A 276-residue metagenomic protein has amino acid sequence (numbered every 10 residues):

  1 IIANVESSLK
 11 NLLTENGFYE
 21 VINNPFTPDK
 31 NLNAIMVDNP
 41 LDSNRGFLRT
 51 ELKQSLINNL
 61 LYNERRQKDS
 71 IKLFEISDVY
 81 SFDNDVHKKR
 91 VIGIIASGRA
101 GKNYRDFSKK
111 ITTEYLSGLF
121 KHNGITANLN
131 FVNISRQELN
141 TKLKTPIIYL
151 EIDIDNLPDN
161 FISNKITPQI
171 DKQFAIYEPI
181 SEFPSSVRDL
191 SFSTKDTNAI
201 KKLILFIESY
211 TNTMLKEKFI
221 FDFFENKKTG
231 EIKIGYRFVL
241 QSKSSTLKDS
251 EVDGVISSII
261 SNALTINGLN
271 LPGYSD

Functional and structural regions predicted by a protein language model:
I1, F107-D276: A carboxyl-terminal module marker
I1-F74, A175, V239-Q241, E251-D276: Extended, well-folded interaction surfaces typified by the phenylalanyl-tRNA synthetase beta subunit core
S7, E15, N31, K68-S70 (+4 more regions): Short flexible coil/turn linkers enriched for glycine and charged/polar residues that connect secondary-structure
E20, P28-L32, F82-D83, A100-N103 (+2 more regions): Flexible loop/turn segments at secondary-structure boundaries
N23, D78, I220-F223: Hydrophobic/anchoring residues in structured secondary elements
N39-L41, D78, I94-G98, I152-I154: Short, structured patches in soluble enzyme cores that scaffold and shape functional sites
E64-Q67, L73, V79-N84, G93-F131: Long hydrophobic segments that form regular secondary structure
V79-N103, E182-D189, K233-Q241: Residues forming anionic-ligand binding surfaces in small-molecule and nucleic-acid pockets of primarily soluble enzymes
